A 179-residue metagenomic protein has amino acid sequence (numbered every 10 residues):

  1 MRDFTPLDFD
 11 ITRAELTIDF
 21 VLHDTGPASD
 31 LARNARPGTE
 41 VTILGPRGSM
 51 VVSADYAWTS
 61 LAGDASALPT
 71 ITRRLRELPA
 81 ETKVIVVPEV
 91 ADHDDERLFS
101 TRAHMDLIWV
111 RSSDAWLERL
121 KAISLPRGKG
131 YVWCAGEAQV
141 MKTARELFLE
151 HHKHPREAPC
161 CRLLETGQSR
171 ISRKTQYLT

Functional and structural regions predicted by a protein language model:
M1-T179: Extended, composition-driven regions rather than compact fold-specific motifs
